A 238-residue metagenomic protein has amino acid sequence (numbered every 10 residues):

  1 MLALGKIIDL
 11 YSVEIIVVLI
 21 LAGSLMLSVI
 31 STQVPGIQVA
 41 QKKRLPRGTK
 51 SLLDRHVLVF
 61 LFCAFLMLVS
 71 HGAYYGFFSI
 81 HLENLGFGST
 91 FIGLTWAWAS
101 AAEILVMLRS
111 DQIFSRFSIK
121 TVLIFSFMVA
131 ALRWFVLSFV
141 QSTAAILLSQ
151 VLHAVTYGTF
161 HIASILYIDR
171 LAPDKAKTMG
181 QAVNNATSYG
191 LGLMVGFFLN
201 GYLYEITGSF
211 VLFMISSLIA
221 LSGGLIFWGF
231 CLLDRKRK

Functional and structural regions predicted by a protein language model:
L4-I20, G201-A220: A membrane-interface helix-boundary motif in multi-pass transporters
G5, L105-S118, Y204-E205: Helix-to-loop junctions at the C-terminal end of transmembrane segments in multipass secondary transporters
L21-P35, I215-K238: Multi-pass alpha-helical transporter architecture, strongest for 12-TM Major Facilitator/SLC carriers used
T32-F62: Juxtamembrane intracellular "pre-TM" segments in multi-pass secondary transporters
V57-A64, L68-T95, H161: Helix-loop boundary and gating motifs at the non-cytosolic
T121-V136, S217: Structural signature of the two symmetry-related core transmembrane helices
S138-S149: Helix-loop junctions at membrane interfaces in 12-TM secondary transporters
T159-P173: Intracellular juxtamembrane helix-capping segments at the cytosolic ends of symmetry-related transmembrane helices
